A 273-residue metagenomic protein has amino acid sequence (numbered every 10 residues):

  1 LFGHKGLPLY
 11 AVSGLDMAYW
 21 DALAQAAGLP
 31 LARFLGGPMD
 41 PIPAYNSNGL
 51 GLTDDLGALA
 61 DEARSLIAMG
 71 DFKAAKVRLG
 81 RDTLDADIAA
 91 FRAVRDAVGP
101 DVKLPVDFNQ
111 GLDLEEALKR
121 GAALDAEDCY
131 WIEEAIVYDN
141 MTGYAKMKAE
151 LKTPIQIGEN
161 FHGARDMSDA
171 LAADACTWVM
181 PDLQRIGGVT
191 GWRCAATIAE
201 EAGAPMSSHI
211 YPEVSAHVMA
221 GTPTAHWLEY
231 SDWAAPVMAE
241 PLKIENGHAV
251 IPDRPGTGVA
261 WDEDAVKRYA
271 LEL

Functional and structural regions predicted by a protein language model:
L1-L104, N109-G111, E115-L118, A122-A126 (+2 more regions): N-terminal capping/lid subdomain adjacent to the active-site entrance of alpha/beta enzymes
L15, Y19-L23, A195, S215-M219: Buried hydrophobic packing segments
N46, M180, E229-Y230: Structural signal for conserved beta-strand scaffold positions within catalytic alpha/beta enzyme cores
N48, E159, I210, S231 (+1 more regions): Residues at the C-termini of beta-strands that transition into short coil/loop
L52, G163, V214: Surface-exposed, flexible loop/turn segments at secondary-structure boundaries
V77-H209, H217: Catalytic core of soluble alpha/beta enzymes
P212-P241, N246: Active-site pocket-lining/capping segments in soluble small-molecule metabolic enzymes
